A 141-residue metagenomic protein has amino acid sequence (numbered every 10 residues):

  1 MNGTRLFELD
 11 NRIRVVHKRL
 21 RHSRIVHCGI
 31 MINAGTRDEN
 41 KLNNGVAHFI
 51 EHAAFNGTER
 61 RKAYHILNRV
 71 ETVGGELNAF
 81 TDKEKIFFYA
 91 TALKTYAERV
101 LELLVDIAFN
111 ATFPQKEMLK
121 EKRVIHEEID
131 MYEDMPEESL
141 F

Functional and structural regions predicted by a protein language model:
M1-H65, E102: His/Glu-rich zincin catalytic helix
E59, I66-F141: Acidic/histidine-enriched segments that form metal/cofactor-coordinating and catalytic pocket/exosite environments
